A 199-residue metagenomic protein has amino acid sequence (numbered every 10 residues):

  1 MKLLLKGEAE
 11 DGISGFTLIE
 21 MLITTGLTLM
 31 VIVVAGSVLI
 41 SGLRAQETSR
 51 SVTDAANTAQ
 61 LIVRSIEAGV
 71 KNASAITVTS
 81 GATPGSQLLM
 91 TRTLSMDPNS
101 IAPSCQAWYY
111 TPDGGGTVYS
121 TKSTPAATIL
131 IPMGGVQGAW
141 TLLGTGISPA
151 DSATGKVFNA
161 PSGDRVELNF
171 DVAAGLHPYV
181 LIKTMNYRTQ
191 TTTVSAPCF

Functional and structural regions predicted by a protein language model:
K2-L4, I13-N72: Aliphatic-rich helix starts adjacent to a transmembrane/signal segment
N57, L88-M90, F170-A174: Residue-level detection of beta-strand scaffold positions
K71-G81: Short, well-structured beta-strand/strand-turn elements
A75, L94-D97, A173-G175: Short beta-turn/strand-loop junction motif enriched in small, turn-promoting residues
A82-P161: Type IV pilin-like appendage domain
T145-F199: Short linear sequence signals and composition-biased patches located at protein termini or domain-edge surfaces
